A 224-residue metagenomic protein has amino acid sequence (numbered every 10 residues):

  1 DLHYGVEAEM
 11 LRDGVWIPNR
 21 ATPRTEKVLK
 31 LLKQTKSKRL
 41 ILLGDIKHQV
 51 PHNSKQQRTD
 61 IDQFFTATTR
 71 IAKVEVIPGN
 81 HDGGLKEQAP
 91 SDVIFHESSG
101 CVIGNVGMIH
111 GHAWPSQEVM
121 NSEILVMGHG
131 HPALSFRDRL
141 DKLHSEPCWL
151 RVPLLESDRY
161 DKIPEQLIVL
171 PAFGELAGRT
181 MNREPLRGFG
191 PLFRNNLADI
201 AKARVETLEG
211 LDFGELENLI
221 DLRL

Functional and structural regions predicted by a protein language model:
L2-L224: Extended recognition/assembly regions associated with phosphoester-bond processing machinery
